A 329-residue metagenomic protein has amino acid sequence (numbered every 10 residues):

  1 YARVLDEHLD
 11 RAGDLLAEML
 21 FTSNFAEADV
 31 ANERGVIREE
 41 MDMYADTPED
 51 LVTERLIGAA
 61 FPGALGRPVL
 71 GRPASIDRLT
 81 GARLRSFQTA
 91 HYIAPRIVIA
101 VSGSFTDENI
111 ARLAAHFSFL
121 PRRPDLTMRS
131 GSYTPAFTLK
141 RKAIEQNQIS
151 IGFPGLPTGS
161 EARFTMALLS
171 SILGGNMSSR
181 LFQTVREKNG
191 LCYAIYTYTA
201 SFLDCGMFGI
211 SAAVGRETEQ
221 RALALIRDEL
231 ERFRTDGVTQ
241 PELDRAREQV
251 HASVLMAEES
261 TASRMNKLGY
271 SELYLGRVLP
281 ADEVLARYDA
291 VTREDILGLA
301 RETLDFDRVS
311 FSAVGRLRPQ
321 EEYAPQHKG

Functional and structural regions predicted by a protein language model:
Y1-P124, M128, L139, L156-P157 (+2 more regions): Charge-rich, well-structured scaffold segments of protease-associated domains
P124-R180, L317: His/Glu-based metal-binding/catalytic segments typifying zinc-dependent metallopeptidases
R180-K188: Short amphipathic alpha-helix segments
